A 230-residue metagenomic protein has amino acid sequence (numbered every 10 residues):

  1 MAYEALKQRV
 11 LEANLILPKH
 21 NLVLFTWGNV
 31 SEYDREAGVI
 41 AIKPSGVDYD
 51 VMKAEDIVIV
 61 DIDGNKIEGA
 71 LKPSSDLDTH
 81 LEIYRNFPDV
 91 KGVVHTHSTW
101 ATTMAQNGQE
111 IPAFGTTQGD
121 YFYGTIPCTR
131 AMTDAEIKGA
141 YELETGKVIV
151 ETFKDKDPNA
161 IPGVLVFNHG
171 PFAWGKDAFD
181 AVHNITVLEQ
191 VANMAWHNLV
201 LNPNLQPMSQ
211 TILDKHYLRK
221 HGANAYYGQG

Functional and structural regions predicted by a protein language model:
M1-G230: Glycine-rich flexible loops
